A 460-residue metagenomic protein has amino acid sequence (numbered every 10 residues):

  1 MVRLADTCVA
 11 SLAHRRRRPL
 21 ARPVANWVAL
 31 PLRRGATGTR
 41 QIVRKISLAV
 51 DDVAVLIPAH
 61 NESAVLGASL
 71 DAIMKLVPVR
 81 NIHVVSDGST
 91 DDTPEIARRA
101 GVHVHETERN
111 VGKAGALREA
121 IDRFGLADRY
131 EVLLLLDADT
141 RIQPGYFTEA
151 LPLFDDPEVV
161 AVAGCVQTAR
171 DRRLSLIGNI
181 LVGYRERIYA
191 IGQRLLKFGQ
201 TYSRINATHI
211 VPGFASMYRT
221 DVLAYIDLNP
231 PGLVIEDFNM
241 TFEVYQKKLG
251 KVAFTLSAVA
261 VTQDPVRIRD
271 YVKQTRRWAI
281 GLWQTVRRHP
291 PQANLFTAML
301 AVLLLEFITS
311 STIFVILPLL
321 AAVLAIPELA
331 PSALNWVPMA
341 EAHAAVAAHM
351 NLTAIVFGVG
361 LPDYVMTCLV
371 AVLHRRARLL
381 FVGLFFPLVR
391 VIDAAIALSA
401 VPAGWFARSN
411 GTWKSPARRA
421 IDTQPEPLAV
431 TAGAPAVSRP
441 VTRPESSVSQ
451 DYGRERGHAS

Functional and structural regions predicted by a protein language model:
L4-L48, P291-A301, L329-S460: Juxtamembrane C-terminal module of membrane proteins
V65-A68, D91-R99, G145: Acidic helix N-cap motif at the loop->helix transition within catalytic regions of sugar-transfer enzymes
D71-R80: Short, acidic, metal-binding catalytic loop of nucleotide-sugar glycosyltransferases
A72, S86-P94, R109, T140-R141: A conserved acidic beta->alpha catalytic loop
P94-R123: Conserved donor nucleotide-binding strand/loop of the catalytic core
A114-A116, I121, D128-Y130, P144-L233 (+2 more regions): Long helical/loop segments within the catalytic core of UDP-sugar-dependent glycosyltransferases, especially the large
A127-R141: Short beta-strand-to-loop acidic/aromatic patch adjacent to the donor-nucleotide binding site
G232, F242-A260: Catalytic donor-sugar/metal-binding loop of nucleotide-sugar-dependent glycosyltransferases
